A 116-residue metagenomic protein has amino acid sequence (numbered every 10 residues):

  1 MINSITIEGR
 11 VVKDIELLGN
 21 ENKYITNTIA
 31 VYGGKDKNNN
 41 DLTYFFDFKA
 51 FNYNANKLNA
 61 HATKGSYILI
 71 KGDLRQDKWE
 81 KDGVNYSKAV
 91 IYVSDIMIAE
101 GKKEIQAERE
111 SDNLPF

Functional and structural regions predicted by a protein language model:
M1-N3, I15-K23, K37-D41, N56 (+2 more regions): Acidic, gly/ser/pro-rich intrinsically disordered tails
I5-K13, I29, K64-R75, V93-I96: OB-fold and OB-like beta-barrel modules that bind single-stranded nucleic acids
I7, L42-F46, A89: Short beta-strand segments
T26-V31, D47-A50, A89-Y92: Short, acidic/hydrophobic/Gly-rich beta-strand patch recurrent on exposed beta strands that often constitutes part
Y32-D36: Short connector loops/turns at beta-strand edges and beta->alpha or beta->beta junctions
K37-T63: A beta-strand/beta-hairpin structural motif
N56, R75-Q76: Histidine-centered metal-chelating micro-motifs
D77-D82: Short, Lys/Arg- and Gly-enriched loop/turn segments at beta-strand edges
